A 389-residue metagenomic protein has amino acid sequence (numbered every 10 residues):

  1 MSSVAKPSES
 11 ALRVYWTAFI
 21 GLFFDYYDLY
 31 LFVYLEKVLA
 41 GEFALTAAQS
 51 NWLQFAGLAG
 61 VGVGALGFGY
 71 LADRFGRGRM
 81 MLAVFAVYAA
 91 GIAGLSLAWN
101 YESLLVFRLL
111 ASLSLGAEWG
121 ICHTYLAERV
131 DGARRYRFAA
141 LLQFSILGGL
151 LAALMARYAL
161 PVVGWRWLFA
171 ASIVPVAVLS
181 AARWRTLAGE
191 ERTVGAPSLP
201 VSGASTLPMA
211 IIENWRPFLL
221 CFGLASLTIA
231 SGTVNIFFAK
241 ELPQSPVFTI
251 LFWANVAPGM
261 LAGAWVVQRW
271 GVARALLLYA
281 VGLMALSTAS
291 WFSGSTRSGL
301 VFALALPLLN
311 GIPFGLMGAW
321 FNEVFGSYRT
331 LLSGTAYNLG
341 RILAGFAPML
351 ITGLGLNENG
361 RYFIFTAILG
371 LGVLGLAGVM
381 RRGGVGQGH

Functional and structural regions predicted by a protein language model:
F32-V33, N214-M260, A344, P348: Extracytoplasmic gate region of multi-pass secondary transporters
A44, G76, L97-S103, D131 (+1 more regions): Helix-breaking motifs and short loop linkers at transmembrane-helix boundaries and internal kinks in secondary membrane
V63-W99: Conserved MFS/SLC helix-loop-helix module at the cytosolic interface between two early adjacent transmembrane helices
A65-G76, M260-V272: Helix-to-loop junctions at the C-terminal end of transmembrane segments in multipass secondary transporters
F107-F144: Cytoplasmic helix-loop-helix junction between adjacent transmembrane helices in 12-TM secondary transporters
R134-P161, A336-P348: Glycine-rich segments within core transmembrane alpha-helices of 12-TM secondary carriers
I173-R192, G375-R381: C-terminal membrane-cytosol helix-exit motif in multi-pass small-molecule transporters
A273-M317: C-terminal transmembrane helical hairpin of 12-TM major facilitator-type secondary transporters
